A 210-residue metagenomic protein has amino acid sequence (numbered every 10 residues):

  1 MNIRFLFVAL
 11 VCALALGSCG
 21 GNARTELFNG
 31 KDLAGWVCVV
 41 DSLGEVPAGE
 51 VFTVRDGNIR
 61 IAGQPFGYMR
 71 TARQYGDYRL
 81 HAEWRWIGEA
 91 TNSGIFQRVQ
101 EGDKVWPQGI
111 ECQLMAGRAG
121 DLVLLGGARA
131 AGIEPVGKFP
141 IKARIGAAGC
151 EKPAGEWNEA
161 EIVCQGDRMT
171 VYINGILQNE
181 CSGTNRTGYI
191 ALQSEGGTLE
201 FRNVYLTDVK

Functional and structural regions predicted by a protein language model:
M1-F7: Bacterial N-terminal signal peptides that target proteins for export
V8-G17: Bacterial N-terminal signal peptides
C19-K210: Carbohydrate-interacting regions of secretory-pathway proteins
